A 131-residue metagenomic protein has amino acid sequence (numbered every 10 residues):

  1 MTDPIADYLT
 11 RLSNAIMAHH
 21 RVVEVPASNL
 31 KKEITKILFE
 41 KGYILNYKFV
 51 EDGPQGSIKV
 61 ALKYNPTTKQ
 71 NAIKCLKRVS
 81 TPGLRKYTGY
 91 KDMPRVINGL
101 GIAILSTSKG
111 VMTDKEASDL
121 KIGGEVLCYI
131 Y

Functional and structural regions predicted by a protein language model:
M1-Y131: Core subunits and conserved enzymes of cellular information-processing and envelope-translocation systems across
